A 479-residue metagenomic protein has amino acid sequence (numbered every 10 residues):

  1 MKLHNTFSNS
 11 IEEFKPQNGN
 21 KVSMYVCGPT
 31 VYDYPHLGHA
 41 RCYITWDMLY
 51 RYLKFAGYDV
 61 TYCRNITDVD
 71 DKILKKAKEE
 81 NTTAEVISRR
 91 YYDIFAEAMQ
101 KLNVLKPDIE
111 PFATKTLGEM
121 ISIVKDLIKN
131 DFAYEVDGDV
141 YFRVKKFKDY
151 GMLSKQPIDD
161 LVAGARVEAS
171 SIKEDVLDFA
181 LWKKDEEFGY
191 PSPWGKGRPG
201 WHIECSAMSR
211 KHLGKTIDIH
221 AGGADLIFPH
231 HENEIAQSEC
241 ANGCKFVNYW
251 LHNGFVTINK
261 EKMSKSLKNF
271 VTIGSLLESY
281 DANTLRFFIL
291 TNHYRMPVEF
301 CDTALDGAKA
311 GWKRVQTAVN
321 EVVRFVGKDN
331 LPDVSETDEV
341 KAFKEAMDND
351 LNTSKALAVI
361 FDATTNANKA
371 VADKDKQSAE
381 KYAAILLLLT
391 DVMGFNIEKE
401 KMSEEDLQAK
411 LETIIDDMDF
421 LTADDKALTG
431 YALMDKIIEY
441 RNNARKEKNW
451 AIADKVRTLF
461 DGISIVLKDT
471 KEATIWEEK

Functional and structural regions predicted by a protein language model:
M1-Y32, D47, E97, G118-V323: Alpha-helical recognition segments enriched in aromatics with Gly/Pro capping that present substrate-recognition
S8-E13, Q17-N103, L467-W476: N-terminal, positively charged nucleic-acid-binding surface of large information/translation enzymes
I66-D70, Y92-F95, L105-M120, G138-F147: Short, glycine/charge-rich beta-strand/loop segments that flank catalytic centers and engage negatively charged groups
E80-V86, P107, R295-E299: Short, polar/flexible loop-turn hinges at active-site or ligand-entry regions and domain interfaces
K262, F270-K479: Structural preference for alpha-helix termini/caps and helix-kink/transition segments
